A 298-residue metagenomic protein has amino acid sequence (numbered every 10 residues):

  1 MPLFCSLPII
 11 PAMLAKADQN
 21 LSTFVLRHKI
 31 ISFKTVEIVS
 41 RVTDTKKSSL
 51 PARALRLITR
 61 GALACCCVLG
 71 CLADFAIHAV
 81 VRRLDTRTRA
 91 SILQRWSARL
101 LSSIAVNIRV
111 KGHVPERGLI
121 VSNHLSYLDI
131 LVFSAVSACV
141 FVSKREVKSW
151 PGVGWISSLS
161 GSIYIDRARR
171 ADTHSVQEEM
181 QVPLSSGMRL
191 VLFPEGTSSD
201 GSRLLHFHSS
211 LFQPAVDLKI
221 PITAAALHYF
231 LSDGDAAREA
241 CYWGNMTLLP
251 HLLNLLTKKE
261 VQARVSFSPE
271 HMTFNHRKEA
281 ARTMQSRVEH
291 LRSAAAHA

Functional and structural regions predicted by a protein language model:
L14-A17: Cationic, amphipathic, low-complexity segments that mediate targeting or membrane/lipid association
K46-R109, W155-S160, K258: A transmembrane-helix-recognition feature enriched in membrane-embedded lipid enzymes and envelope glyco-/phospholipid
C71-R83, R87, S103, E116-R170: Catalytic core of membrane glycerolipid acyltransferases/transacylases, capturing the structured, soluble-facing
R117-L119, S162, G187-F193, P221 (+1 more regions): Residue-level preference for the first positions of well-ordered beta-strands
G152-G154, S202-R282: A cross-family acyltransferase "interaction/gating" segment
P183-L211: Catalytic-site beta-strand/loop segments enriched in glycine and acidic/polar residues
